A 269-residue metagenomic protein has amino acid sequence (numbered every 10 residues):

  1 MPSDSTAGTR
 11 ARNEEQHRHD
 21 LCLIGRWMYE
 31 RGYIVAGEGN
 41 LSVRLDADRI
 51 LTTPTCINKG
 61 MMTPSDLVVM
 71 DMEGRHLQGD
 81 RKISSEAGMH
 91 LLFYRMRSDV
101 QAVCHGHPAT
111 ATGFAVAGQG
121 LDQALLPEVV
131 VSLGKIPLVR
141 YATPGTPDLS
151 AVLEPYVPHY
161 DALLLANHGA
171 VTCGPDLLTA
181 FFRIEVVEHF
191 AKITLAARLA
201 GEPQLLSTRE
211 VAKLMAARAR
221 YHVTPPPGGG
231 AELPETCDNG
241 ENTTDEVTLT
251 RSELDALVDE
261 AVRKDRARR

Functional and structural regions predicted by a protein language model:
M1-R269: Glycine-rich flexible loops
